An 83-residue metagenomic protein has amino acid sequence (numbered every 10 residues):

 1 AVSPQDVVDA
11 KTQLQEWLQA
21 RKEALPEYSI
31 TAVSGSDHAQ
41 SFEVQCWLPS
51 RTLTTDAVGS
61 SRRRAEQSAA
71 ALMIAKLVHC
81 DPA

Functional and structural regions predicted by a protein language model:
A1-A83: Double-stranded RNA-binding/processing signature
